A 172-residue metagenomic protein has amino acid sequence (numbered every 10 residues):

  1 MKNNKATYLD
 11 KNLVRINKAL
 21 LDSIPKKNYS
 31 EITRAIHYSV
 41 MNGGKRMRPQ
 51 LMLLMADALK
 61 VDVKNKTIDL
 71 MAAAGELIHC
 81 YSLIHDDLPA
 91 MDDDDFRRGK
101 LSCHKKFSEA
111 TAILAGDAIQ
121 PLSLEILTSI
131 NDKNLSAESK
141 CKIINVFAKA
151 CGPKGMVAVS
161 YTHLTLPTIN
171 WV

Functional and structural regions predicted by a protein language model:
M1-G75, I84, M91-D92, R97-R98 (+2 more regions): Conserved N-terminal diphosphate/IPP-binding helix and adjacent helical/loop segment of trans-prenyltransferase domains
L51, S123, V159: Residue-level signal for inorganic ion chemistry
D62, I126-K142, L164: Inter-helical turn/loop segments and adjacent helix faces that build the functional surface of alpha-helical bundle
I68-M91, N145-V157: Active-site alpha-helical segments that house and flank conserved acidic catalytic motifs for diphosphate chemistry
K105-E125: Multi-pass membrane catalytic core of lipid/isoprenoid biosynthesis enzymes
A118-D132, F147-P153: Histidine- and acidic-residue-rich, metal-dependent catalytic cores
T162-T168: Conserved small/polar residues in nucleotide/adenosyl-binding loops
